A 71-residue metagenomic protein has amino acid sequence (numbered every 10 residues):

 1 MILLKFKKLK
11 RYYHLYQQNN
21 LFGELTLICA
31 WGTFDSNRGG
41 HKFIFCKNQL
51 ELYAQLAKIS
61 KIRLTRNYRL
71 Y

Functional and structural regions predicted by a protein language model:
M1, K7-K8, T26-C29, R63: Alpha-helical structural elements
M1-K8, N37-R38, Q49: Negatively charged, low-complexity tracts enriched in Asp/Glu with abundant Ser/Thr
K8-L9, A54: Extended, non-core accessory segments
Y12: Double-stranded DNA-binding cores of transcription factors and transposases
Y16-K42: Short aromatic-glycine-(Arg/Gly/Cys) micro-motifs in beta-strand/loop hairpins
N37-G40, C46-L64: A short, charged, amphipathic alpha-helix used as a generic interaction element across diverse proteins
T65-Y71: Boundary/linker segments flanking structured domains
